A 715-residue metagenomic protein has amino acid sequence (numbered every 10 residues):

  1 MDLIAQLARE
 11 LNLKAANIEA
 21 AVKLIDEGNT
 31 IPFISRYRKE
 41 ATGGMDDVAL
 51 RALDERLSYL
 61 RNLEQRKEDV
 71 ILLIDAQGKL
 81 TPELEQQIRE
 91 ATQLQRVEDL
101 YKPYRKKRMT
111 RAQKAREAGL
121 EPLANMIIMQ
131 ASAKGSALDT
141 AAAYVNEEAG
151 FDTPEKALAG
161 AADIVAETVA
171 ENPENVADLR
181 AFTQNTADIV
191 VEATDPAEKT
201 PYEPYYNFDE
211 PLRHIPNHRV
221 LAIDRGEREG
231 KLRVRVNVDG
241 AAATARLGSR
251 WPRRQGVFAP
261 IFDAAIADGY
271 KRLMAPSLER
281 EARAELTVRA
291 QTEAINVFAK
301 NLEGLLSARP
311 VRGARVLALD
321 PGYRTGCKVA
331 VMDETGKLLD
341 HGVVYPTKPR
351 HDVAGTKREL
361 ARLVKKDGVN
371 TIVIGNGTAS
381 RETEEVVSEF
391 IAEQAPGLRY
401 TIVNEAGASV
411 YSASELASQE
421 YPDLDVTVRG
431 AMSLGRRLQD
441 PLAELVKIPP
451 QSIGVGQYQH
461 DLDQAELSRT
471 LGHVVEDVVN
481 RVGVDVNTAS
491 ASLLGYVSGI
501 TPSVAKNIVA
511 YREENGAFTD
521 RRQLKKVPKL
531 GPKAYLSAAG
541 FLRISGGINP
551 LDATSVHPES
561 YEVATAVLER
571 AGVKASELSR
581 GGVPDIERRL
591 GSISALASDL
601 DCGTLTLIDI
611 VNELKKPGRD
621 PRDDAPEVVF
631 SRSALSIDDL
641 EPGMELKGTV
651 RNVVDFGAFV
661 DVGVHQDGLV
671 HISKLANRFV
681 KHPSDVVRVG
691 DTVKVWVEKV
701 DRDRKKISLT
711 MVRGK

Functional and structural regions predicted by a protein language model:
N12, R309-V311, E476-A510, R632-V670 (+1 more regions): C-terminal accessory/binding modules appended to enzymatic or scaffolding proteins
K23-D26, P103, K114-E117, A222-G226 (+15 more regions): Replace "in large, NTP-powered and nucleic-acid-processing enzymes" with "in large, NTP-powered factors and other
T30-I31, D46-E148, D340, R481-D624 (+3 more regions): Accessory alpha-helical DNA-binding modules that contact the DNA backbone or grooves
F33, A49-A52, Y59-A318, G322-D423 (+1 more regions): Duplex nucleic acid-engaging cores and interfaces of nucleic-acid transaction enzymes
R96, L100, T401, G407 (+2 more regions): Long, charge-rich intrinsically disordered scaffolds of nucleic-acid metabolism proteins
T140-P154, N207-P211, R225, R235-N237 (+5 more regions): Low-complexity, acidic/Ser/Thr- and charged residue-rich accessory regions of DNA metabolism proteins
A181-I189, L319-Y323, G377-A379, V403-V410 (+5 more regions): A glycine-rich phosphate-binding loop feature that marks nucleotide/adenosyl-phosphate handling sites
E281-A299, S452-G483, A597-P642: Long, charged amphipathic helices and adjacent flexible linkers at domain junctions
